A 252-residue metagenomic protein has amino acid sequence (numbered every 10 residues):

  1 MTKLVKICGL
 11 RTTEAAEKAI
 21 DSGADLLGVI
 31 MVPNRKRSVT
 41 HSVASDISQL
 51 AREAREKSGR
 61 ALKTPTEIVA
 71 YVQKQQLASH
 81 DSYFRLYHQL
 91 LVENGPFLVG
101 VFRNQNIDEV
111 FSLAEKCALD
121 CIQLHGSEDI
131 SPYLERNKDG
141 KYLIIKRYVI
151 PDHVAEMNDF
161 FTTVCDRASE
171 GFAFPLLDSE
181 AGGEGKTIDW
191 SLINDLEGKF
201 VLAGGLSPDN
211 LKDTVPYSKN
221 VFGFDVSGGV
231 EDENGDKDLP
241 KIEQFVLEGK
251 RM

Functional and structural regions predicted by a protein language model:
T2-V5: Extreme N-terminal starter segment of soluble prokaryotic enzymes
G9-L10: Short Cys/His-rich zinc-binding micro-motifs
T13-A15, S207: Acidic, divalent-metal-coordinating active-site segment for phosphoryl/phosphodiester hydrolysis, typified by short
A19, I122, P175, D189 (+4 more regions): Conserved, mostly hydrophobic/aromatic
S22-G23, K116-C117, E170, Y217-K219: Structural motif
S22-R37, Q123-D129, E180-K186, K219-I242 (+1 more regions): Glycine-rich phosphate-binding active-site loops on the catalytic face of alpha/beta enzymes
M31-R35, T40-V43, S48-N210: Conserved anion-binding
V39-R55, L134-N137, V215, S227 (+1 more regions): C-terminal helical cap(s) of enzyme catalytic domains, especially alpha/beta-barrels
